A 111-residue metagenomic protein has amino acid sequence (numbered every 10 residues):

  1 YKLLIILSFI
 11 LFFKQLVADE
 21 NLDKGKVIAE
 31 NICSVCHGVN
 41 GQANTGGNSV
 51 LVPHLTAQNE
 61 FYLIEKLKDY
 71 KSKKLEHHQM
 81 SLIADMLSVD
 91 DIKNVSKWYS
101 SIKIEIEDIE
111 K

Functional and structural regions predicted by a protein language model:
L4-F12: Bacterial N-terminal signal peptides
F13-A18: Sec/Tat signal peptide C-region and signal peptidase I cleavage site
D19-N44, D108-K111: Sequence/structural segment immediately N-terminal to covalent heme-attachment motifs in c-type and related
N21, N59, S88-D91: Acidic/polar helix N-cap motif
K26, G41-D69, S81-M86: Gly/Gly-Pro-rich "capping" loops immediately C-terminal to redox-active cysteine motifs in periplasmic/lumenal
I32-V35, H54, Q79: Residue-level recognition of specific faces of alpha-helices
S72-L75, I83-K111: C-terminal capping alpha-helices of c-type cytochrome domains
